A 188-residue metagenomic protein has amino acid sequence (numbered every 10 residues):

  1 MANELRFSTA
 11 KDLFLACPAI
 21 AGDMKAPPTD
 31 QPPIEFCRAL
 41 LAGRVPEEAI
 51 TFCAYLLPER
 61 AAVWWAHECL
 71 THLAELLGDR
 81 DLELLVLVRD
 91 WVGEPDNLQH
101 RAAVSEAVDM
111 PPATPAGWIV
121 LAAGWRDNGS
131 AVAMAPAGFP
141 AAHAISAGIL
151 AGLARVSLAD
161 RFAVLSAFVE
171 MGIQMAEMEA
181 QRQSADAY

Functional and structural regions predicted by a protein language model:
M1-A113, G124, N128-Y188: Short, glycine-biased loop/turn motifs at secondary-structure junctions and in low-complexity Ser/Thr/Pro-rich termini
L121: A glycine-rich, Thr/Ser-enriched phosphate-binding loop motif common to dinucleotide/cofactor-binding enzymes
